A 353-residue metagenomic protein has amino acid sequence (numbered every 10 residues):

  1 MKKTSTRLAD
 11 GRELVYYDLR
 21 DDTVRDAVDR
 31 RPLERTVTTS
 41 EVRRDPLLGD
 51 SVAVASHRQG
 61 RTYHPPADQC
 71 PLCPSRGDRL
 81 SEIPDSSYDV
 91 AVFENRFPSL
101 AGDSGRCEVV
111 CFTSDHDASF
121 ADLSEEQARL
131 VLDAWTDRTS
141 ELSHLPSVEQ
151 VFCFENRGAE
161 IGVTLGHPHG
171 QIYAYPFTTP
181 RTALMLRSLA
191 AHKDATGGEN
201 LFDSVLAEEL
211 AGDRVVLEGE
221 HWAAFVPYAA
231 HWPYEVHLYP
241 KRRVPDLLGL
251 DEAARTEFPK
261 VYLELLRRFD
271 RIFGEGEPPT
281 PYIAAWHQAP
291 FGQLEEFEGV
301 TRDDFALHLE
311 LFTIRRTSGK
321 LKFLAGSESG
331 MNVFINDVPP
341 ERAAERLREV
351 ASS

Functional and structural regions predicted by a protein language model:
M1-S353: HIT superfamily nucleotide-processing domains
